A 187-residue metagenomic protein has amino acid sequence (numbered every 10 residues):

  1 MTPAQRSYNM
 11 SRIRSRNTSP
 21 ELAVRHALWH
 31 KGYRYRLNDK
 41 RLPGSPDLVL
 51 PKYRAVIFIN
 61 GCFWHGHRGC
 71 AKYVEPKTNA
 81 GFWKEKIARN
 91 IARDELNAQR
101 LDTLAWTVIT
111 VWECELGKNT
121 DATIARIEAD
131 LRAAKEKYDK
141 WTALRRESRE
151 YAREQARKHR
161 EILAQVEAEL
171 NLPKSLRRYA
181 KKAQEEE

Functional and structural regions predicted by a protein language model:
M1-T110, C114-E150: Nucleic-acid endo/exonuclease domains
K86, K181-K182: A general lysine-centric signal
R145-V166: Extended amphipathic alpha-helical segments
E154, E161, K174-A180: Arg/Lys-rich, glycine/proline-spaced intrinsically disordered segments in nuclear chromatin/transcription regulators
Q165, E169-P173, K182: Surface-exposed polar/charged interaction patches
Q184-E187: Short acidic DE-rich linear segments
